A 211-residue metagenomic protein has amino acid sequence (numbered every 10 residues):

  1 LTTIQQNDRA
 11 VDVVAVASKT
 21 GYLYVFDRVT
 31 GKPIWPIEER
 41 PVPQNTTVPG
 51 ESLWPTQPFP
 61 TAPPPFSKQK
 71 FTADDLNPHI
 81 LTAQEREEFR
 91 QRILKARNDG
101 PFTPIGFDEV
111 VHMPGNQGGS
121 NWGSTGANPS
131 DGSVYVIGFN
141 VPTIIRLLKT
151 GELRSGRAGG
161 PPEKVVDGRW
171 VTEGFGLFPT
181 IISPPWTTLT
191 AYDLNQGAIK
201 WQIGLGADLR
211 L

Functional and structural regions predicted by a protein language model:
L1-L211: Beta-sheet-rich non-transmembrane sensory/scaffold domains
